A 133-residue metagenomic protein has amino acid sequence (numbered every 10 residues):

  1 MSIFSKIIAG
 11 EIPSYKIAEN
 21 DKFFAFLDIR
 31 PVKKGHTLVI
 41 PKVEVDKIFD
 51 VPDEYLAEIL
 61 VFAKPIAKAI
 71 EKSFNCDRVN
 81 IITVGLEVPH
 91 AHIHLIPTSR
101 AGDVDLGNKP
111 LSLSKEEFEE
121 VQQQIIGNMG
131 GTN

Functional and structural regions predicted by a protein language model:
M1-N133: HIT superfamily nucleotide-processing domains
